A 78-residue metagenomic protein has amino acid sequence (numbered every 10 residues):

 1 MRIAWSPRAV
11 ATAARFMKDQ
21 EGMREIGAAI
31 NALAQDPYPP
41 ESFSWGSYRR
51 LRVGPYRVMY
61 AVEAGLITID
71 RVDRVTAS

Functional and structural regions predicted by a protein language model:
M1-I3, A29-I30: Short hydrophobic/aromatic-rich motifs at helix boundaries and adjacent loops
R2-I3, A14-R15, Q20-M23, V53-R57 (+1 more regions): Enriched for short, Lys/Arg-rich terminal
W5-A9: Basic, amphipathic "hinge/linker" alpha-helix immediately C-terminal to the N-terminal HTH DNA-binding motif
G27-R52: A short, surface-exposed loop/turn module that caps and links secondary-structure elements
